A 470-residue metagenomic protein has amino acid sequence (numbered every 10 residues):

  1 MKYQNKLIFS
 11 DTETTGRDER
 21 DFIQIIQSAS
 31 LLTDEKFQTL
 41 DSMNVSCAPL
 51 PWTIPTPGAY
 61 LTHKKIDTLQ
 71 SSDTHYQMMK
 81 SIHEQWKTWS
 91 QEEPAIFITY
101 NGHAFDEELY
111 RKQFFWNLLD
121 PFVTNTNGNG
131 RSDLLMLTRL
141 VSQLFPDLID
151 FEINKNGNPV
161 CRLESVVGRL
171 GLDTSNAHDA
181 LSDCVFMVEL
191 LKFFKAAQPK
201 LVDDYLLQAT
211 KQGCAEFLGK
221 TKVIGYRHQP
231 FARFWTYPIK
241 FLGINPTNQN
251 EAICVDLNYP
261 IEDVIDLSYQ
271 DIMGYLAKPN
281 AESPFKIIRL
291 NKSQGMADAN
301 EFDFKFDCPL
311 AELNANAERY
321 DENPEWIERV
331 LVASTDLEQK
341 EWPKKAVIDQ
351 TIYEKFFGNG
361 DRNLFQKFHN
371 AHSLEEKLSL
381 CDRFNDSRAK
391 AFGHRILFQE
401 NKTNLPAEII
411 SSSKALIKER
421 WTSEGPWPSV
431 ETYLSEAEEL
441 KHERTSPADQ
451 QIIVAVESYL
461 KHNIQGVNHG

Functional and structural regions predicted by a protein language model:
M1-L119, V160, G168-L170, L267-F384 (+7 more regions): Conserved non-catalytic scaffold segment of RNase H-like nuclease domains
T14-G16, H103-A104, M136, F186 (+1 more regions): Short, glycine/acidic-enriched loop or turn micro-motifs at the edges of active sites
C47-Q70, S132-S182: Active-site-proximal helix-loop-helix substrate-binding element of RNase H-like nuclease domains
P51, L140, F193-A197, P260-D263: Short loop/turn segments at secondary-structure transitions that flank enzyme active sites
I96-H103, D147-G213: Acidic, Mg2+-coordinating catalytic module of metal-dependent nucleases/exonucleases that use a two-metal-ion mechanism
H103, L109-E164, G168, K222-V223 (+1 more regions): Internal, well-ordered alpha/beta segment that forms a basic, Gly-enriched binding/recognition surface
L207-N280: Acidic catalytic cores of enzymes that act on phosphate-bearing nucleotides/polynucleotides
